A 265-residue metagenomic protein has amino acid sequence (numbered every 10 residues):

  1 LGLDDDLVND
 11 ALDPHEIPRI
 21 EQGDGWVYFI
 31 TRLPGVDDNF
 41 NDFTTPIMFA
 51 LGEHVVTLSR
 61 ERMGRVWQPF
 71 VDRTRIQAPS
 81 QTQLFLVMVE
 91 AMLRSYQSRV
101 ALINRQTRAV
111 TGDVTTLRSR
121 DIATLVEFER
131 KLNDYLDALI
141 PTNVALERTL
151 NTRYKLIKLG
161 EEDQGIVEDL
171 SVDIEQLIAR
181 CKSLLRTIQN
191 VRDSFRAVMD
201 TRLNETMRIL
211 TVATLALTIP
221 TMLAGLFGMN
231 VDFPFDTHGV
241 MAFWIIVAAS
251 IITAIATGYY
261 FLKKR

Functional and structural regions predicted by a protein language model:
L1-T152, K158, D169, D173-I178: Peripheral, non-transmembrane regulatory/ligand-interaction domains of membrane transport proteins
I76-A78, T152-E168, L185-D200: Hydrophobic alpha-helical transmembrane segments
R118-S119, K155, D200, M207: Sparse recognition of residues in long alpha-helices and their boundaries
L125, V167, P234-D236: A generic signature of intrinsically disordered, low-complexity regions enriched in glycine/proline and charged/polar
V172-R265: Hydrophobic alpha-helical transmembrane segments and their immediately adjacent juxtamembrane loops
